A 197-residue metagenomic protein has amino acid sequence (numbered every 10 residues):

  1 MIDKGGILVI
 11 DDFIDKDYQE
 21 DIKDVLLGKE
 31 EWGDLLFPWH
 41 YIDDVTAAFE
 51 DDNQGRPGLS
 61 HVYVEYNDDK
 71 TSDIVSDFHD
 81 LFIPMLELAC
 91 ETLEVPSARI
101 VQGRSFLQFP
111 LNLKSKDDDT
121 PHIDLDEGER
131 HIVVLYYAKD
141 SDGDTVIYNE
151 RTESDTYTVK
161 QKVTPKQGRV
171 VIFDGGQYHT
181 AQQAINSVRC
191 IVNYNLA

Functional and structural regions predicted by a protein language model:
M1-P96: Non-heme Fe(II)/2-oxoglutarate
S72-I83, E87-A197: Catalytic core of non-heme Fe(II) oxygenases with the double-stranded beta-helix
